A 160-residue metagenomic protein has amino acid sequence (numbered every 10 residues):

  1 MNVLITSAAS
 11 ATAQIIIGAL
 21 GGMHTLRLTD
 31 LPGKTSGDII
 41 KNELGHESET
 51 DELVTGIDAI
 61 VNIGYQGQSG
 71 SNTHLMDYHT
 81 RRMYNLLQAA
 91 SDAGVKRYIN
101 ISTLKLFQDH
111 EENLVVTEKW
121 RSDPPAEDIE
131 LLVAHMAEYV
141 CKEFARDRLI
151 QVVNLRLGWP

Functional and structural regions predicted by a protein language model:
M1-M23: N-terminal Rossmann NAD(P)H-binding glycine-rich loop of SDR-like oxidoreductase domains
T6, T29, I63, Y98-L104 (+1 more regions): SDR active-site strand-loop-helix element
H24-T35: Conserved glycine-rich Rossmann-like NAD(P)H-binding loop of the short-chain dehydrogenase/reductase
K34-R81: NAD(P)H-binding glycine-rich loop region in Rossmannoid oxidoreductase-like domains and their noncatalytic homologs
H74-N85, A93, D128, L132-H135: Glycine-rich NAD(P)-binding loop of the Rossmann-fold in SDR/ketoreductase-type enzymes
N85-E127: Conserved Rossmann-fold NAD(P)-dependent oxidoreductase catalytic core, especially the SDR/UDP-sugar
L106-Q108, R146-P160: Flexible, glycine-rich beta-alpha linker
N113-Q151: Catalytic helix-loop patch of NAD(P)-dependent Rossmann-fold dehydrogenases
